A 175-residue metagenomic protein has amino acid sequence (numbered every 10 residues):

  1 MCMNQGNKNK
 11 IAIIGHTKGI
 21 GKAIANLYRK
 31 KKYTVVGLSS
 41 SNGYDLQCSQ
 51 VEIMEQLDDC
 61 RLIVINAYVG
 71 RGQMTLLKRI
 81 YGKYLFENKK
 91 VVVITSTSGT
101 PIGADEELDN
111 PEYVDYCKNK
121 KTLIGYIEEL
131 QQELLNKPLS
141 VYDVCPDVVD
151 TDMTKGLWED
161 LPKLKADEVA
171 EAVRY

Functional and structural regions predicted by a protein language model:
M1-H16: Flexible N-terminal pre-Rossmann segment of NAD(P)-dependent oxidoreductases
I11-I13, K32-S40, V144-C145: Short, hydrophobic beta-strand segments that form beta-sheet elements in well-ordered domains
A12-L27: N-terminal Rossmann NAD(P)H-binding glycine-rich loop of SDR-like oxidoreductase domains
I13-I14, V64-N66, K90-S96, S140-C145: Structural signature of the Rossmann-like NAD(P)-dependent dehydrogenase/reductase core
V35-E52, V69, T75: Adenosine-cofactor binding site in Rossmann-like domains, unifying the SAM/SAH pocket of S-adenosylmethionine-dependent
Y68, G72, G82, K89-L135 (+1 more regions): Catalytic loop of short-chain dehydrogenase/reductase
Q132-D160: Flexible, glycine-rich beta-alpha linker
D143-V144, W158-Y175: C-terminal helical subdomain
